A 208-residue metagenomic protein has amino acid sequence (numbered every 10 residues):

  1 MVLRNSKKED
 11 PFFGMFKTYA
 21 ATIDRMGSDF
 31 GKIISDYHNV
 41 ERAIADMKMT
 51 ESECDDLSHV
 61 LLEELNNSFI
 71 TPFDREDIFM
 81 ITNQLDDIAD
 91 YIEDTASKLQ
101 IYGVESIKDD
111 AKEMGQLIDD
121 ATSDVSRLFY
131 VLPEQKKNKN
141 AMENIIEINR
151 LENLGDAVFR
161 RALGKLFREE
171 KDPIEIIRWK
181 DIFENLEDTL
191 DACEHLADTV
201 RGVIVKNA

Functional and structural regions predicted by a protein language model:
M1-A208: Cytosolic, long alpha-helical scaffolding segments
